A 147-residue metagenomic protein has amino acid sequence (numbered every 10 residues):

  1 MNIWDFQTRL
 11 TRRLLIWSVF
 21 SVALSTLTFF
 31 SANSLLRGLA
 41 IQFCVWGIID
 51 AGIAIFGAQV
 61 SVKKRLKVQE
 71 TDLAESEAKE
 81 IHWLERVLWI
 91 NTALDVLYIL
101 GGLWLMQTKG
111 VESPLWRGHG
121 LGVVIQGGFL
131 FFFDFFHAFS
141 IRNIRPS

Functional and structural regions predicted by a protein language model:
M1-S18, S147: Cytosolic-side membrane-entry/anchor segment at the start of a transmembrane helix
N2-R9, S31-G38, D72-W89, V111-G118: Juxtamembrane loop-transmembrane helix junctions in multi-pass integral membrane proteins, especially the extracellular
L10-S18, V87-V96: Select subsegments of transmembrane alpha-helices in polytopic membrane proteins, especially boundary-proximal
S34-G52: Loop-to-helix transition at the N-terminal end of transmembrane alpha-helices
I55-E80: Membrane-helix interface/capping segments
S61-L66, T108-V111, F135-S147: Cytosolic juxtamembrane helix at the C-terminal end of the final transmembrane segment
A93-E112: Alpha-helical transmembrane segments and their membrane-interface junctions in multi-pass membrane proteins
V96, S113-A138: Alpha-helical membrane-associated segments of multi-pass integral membrane proteins
